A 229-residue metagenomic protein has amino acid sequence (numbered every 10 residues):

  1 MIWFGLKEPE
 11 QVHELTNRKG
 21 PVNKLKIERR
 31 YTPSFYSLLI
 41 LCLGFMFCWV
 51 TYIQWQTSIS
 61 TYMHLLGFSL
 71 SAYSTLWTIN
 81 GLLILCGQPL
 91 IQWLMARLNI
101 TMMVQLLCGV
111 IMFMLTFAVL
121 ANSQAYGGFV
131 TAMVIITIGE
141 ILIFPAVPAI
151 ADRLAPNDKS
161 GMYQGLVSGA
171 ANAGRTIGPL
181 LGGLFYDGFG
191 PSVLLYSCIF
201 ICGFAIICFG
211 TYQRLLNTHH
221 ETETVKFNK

Functional and structural regions predicted by a protein language model:
M1-L15, C208-Q213: C-terminal membrane-cytosol helix-exit motif in multi-pass small-molecule transporters
K7-L43, F227-K229: Juxtamembrane intracellular "pre-TM" segments in multi-pass secondary transporters
T57-L76: Short amphipathic helix-loop junctions that connect adjacent transmembrane helices in Major Facilitator Superfamily/SLC
L70-S71, N157-V167: Loop-to-transmembrane helix entry/capping segments in MFS-fold secondary transporters and related SLC/MFSD carriers
G87-I100: Helix-to-loop junctions at the C-terminal end of transmembrane segments in multipass secondary transporters
V104-V119: Structural signature of the two symmetry-related core transmembrane helices
L142-A155: Intracellular juxtamembrane helix-capping segments at the cytosolic ends of symmetry-related transmembrane helices
L184-C202: A membrane-interface helix-boundary motif in multi-pass transporters
